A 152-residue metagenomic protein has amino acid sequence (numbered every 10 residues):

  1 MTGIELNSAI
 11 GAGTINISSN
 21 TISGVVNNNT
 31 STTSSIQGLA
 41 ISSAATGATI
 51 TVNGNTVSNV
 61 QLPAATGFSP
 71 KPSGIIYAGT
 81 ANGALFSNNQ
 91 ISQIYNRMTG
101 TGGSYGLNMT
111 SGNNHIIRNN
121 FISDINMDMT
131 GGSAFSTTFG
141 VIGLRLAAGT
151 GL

Functional and structural regions predicted by a protein language model:
M1-S8, T30-A44, T66-A78, T99-T110 (+1 more regions): Extracellular beta-strand/beta-solenoid scaffold signature
G13-N28, A48-P63, N82-N96, N113-D128 (+1 more regions): Right-handed parallel beta-helix
